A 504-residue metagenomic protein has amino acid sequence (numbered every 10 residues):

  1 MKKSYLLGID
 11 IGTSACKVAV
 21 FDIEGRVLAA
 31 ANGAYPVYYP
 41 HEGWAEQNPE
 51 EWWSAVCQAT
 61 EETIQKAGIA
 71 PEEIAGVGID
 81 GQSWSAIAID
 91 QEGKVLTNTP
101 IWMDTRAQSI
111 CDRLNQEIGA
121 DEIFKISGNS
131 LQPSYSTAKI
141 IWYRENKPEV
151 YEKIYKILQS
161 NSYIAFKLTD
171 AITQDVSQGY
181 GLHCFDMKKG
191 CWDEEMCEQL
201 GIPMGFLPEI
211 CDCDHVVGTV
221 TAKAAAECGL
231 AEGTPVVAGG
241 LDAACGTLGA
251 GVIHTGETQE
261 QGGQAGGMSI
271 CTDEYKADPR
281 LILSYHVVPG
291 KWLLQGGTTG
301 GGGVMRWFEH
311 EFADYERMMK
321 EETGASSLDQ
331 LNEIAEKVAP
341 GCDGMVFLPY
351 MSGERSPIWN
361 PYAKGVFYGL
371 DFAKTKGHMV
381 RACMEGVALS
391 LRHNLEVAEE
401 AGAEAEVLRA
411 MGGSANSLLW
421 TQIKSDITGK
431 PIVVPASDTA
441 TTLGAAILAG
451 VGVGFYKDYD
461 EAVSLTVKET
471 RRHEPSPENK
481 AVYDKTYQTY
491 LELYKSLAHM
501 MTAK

Functional and structural regions predicted by a protein language model:
M1-T97, K125, K153, A225-A226 (+4 more regions): N-terminal glycine/serine-rich phosphate-binding loop of ATP-dependent small-molecule kinases, especially carbohydrate
L6-G8, V20, P49, Q108 (+7 more regions): Active-site core segments that coordinate phosphate-bearing ligands/cofactors across diverse enzyme families
G33-Y35, D212, P475: Active-site donor-binding loop signature of nucleotide-sugar glycosyltransferases
Q65-W102, S130-S136, N161, A165-F185 (+2 more regions): Short beta-strand-loop/turn "lid" adjacent to the catalytic site in phosphate-handling enzymes
G68-P71, D80, M204, V252 (+1 more regions): Alpha-helix termination/capping residues and helix-transition junctions
